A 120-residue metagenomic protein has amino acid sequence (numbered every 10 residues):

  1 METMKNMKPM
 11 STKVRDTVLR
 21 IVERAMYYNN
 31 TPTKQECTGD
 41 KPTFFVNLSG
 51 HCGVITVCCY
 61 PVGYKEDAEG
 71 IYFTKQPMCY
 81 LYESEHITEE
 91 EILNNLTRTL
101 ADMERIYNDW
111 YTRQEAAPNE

Functional and structural regions predicted by a protein language model:
E2-E120: Negatively charged, low-complexity tracts enriched in Asp/Glu with abundant Ser/Thr
